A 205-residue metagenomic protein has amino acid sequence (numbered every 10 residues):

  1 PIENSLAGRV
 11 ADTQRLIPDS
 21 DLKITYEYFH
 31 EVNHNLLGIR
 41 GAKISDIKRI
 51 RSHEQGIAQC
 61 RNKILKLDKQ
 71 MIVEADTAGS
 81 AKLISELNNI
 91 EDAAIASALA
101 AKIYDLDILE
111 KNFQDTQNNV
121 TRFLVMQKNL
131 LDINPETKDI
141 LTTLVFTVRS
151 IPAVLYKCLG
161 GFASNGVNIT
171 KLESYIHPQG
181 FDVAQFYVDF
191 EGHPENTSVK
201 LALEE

Functional and structural regions predicted by a protein language model:
I2-E205: Domain-level signature for soluble enzymes in the chorismate/prephenate branch of the shikimate pathway
